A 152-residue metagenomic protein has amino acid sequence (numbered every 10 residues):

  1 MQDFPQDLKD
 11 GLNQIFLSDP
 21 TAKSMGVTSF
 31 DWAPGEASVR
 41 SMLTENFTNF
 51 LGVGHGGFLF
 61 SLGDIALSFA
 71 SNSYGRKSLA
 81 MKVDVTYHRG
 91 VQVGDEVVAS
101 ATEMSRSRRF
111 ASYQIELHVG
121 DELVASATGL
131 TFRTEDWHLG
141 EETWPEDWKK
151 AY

Functional and structural regions predicted by a protein language model:
M1-Y152: Terminal targeting signals and extreme-terminal segments of soluble enzymes
